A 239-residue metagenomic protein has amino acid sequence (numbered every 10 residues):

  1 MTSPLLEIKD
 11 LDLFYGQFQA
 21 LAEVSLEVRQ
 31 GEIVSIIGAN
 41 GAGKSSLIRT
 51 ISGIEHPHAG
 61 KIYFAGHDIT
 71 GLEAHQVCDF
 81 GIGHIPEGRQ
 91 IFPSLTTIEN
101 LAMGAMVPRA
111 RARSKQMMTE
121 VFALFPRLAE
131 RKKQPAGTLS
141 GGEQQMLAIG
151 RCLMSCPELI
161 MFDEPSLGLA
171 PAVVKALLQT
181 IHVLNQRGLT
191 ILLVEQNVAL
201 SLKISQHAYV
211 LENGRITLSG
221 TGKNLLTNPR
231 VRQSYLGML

Functional and structural regions predicted by a protein language model:
G16, V34, L72, T97-Q116 (+2 more regions): ABC-type ATPase nucleotide-binding domains, specifically the catalytic core motifs of the NBD
I37-A39: The feature captures the beta-strand-to-loop junction immediately N-terminal to the Walker
S52: Helix-to-loop junction immediately C-terminal to a conserved catalytic motif
G60-H67, F80, R113-M118, G220: Conserved ABC transporter NBD signature motif
P135-L139, E143: Conserved ABC ATPase signature
C152-L153: ABC ATPase C-loop
